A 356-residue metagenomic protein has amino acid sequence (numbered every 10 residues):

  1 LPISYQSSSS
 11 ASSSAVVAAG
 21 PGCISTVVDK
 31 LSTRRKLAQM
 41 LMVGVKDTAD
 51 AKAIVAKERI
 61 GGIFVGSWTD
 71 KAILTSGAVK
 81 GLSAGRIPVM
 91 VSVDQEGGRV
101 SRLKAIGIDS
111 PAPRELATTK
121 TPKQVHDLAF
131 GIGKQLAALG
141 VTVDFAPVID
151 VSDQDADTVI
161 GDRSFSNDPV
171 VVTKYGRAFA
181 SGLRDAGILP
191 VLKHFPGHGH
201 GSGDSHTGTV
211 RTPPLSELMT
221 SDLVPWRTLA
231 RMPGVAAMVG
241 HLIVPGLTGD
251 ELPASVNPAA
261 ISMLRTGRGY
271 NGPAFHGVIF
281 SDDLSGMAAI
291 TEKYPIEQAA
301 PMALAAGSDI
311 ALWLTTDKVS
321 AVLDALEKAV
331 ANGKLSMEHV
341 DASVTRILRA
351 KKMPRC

Functional and structural regions predicted by a protein language model:
L1-V93, G98-R102: N-terminal hydrophobic targeting/anchoring segments and the immediately downstream early-domain regions of hydrolases
S32, I73-A78, K174-K334: Second-shell residues forming the walls of enzyme active-site clefts
A38-V45, G61-V65, V89-E96, V143-P147 (+5 more regions): Hydrophobic faces of well-ordered beta-strands that scaffold small-molecule active sites in alpha/beta enzyme cores
V45-K57, V125-Q135, M219-W226, Y294-M302: Short, acidic/polar
K46-T48, W68, E96-G98, V148-D150 (+3 more regions): Active-site beta-loop-alpha junctions enriched in small/polar residues
L82-I108, V125-V151, V172-P196: Glycine-rich, aromatic-flanked loop segments that form ligand/cofactor-binding clefts across common enzyme folds
I108-K120, S166: A charged helix-plus-loop insertion that forms the helical arch/lid used to bind and gate nucleic-acid substrates
K328, N332-C356: Mid-to-C-terminal alpha-helical segments outside catalytic/metal-binding sites
